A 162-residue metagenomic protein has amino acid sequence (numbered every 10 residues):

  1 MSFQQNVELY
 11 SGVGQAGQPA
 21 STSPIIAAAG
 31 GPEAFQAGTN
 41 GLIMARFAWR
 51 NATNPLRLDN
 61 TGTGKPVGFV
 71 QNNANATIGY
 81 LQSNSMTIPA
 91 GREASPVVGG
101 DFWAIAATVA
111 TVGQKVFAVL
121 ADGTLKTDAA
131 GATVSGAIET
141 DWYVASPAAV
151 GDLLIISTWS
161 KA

Functional and structural regions predicted by a protein language model:
M1-A162: Surface-exposed, low-hydrophobicity beta-strand/loop segments enriched in small/polar/acidic residues
